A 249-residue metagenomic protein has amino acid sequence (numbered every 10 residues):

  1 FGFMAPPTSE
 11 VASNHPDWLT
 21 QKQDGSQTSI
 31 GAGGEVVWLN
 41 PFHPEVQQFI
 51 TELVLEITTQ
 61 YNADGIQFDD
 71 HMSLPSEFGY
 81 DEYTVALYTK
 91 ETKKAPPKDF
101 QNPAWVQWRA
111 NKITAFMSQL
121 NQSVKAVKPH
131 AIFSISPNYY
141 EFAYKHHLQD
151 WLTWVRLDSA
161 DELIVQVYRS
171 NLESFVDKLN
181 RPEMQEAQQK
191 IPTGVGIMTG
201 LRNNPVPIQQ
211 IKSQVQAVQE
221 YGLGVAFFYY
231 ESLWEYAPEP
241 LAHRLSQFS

Functional and structural regions predicted by a protein language model:
G2-Q60: Active-site-adjacent "subsite" loops/lids of carbohydrate-active enzymes
F3-P6, M72, Y140, R169 (+2 more regions): Conserved beta-strand edge residues that scaffold enzyme active sites
P6-A12, P75-F78, A143-K145, L172-V176 (+2 more regions): Extracytoplasmic/secreted cell-surface and envelope-processing proteins
V11-A12, T84-E91, L241-F248: Generic hydrophobic, helix-prone segments enriched in Leu/Val/Ile
T20, N40, Q107-A110, R156 (+1 more regions): Intrinsic disorder/low-complexity segments enriched in polar/charged and small flexible residues
G25, S29-A32, W38, A95 (+4 more regions): Amphipathic, alpha-helical segments enriched in basic
E45, F49-V195, E220-G222: Active-site neighborhood of glycoside hydrolase catalytic domains
S159-F175, P182-S249: Substrate-binding cleft of secreted/luminal carbohydrate-active enzymes
